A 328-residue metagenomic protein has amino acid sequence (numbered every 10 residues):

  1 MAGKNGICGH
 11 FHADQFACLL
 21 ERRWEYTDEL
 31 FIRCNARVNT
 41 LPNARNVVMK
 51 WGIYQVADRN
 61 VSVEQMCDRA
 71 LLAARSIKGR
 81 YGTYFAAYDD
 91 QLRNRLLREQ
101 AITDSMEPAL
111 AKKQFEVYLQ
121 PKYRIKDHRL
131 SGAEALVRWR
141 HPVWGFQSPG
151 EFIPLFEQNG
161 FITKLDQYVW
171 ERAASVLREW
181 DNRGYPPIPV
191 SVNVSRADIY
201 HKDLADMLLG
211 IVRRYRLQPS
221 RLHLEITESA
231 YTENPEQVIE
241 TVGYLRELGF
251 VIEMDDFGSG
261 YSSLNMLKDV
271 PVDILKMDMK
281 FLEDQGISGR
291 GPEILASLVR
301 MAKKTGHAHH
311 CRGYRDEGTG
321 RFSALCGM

Functional and structural regions predicted by a protein language model:
M1-I7, T40-A44, R80, K112 (+6 more regions): Nucleotide second-messenger and two-component phosphorelay signaling modules
M1-W24, F250-M254, H307-A308, E317: Conserved helix-loop-beta segment at the catalytic/binding core of cyclic-nucleotide signaling proteins
H10-L19, N43-S76, T83-Y88, I188-S195: A short glycine-enriched loop-to-beta-strand structural element that forms part of the catalytic core of nucleotide
Y26-R45, D68-L71, V169-R178: Alpha-helical scaffold within the catalytic cores of cyclic-nucleotide enzymes
L30, R95, I125-E134, F161-V238 (+1 more regions): Catalytic core of bacterial c-di-GMP phosphodiesterases, primarily the EAL and HD-GYP domains, capturing alpha-helical
A57, V63-E64, L72-Y118, K126 (+3 more regions): C-di-GMP signaling machinery
R98-L155, N193, M254, C311: Active-site core of bacterial EAL-family cyclic-dinucleotide phosphodiesterase domains
L209-G286, V299-M328: The catalytic core of metal-dependent phosphodiesterases that act on cyclic dinucleotides
